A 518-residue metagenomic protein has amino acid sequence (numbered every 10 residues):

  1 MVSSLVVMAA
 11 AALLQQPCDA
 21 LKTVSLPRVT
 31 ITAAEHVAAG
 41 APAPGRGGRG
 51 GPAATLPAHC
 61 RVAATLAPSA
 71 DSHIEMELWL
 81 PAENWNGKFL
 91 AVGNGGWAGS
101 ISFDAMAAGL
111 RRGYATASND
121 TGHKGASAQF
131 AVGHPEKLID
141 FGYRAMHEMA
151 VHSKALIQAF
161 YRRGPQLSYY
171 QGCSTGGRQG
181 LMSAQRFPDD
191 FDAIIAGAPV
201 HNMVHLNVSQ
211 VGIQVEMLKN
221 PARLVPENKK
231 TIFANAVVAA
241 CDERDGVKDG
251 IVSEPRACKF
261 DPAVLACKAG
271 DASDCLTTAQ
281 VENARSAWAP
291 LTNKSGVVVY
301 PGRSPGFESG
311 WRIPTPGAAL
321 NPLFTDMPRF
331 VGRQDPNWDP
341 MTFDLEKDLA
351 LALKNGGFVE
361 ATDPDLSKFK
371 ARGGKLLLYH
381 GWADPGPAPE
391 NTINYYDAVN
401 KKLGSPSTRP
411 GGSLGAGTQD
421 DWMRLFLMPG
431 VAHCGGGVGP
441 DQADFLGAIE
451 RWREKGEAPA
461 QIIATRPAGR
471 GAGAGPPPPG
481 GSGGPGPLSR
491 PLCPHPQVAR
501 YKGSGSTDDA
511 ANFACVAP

Functional and structural regions predicted by a protein language model:
A11-G87, D104, V247-V252, D261-P336 (+2 more regions): Catalytic-loop region of hydrolases
P52, N86, N94-P165, V208-S209 (+3 more regions): Cap/lid segment of the alpha/beta-hydrolase catalytic domain
S100, G172-M182: Glycine-rich nucleophile elbow surrounding the catalytic serine of serine-hydrolase chemistry
L138, M182-A184, D189-T292, L427: A catalytic-pocket lid/entrance helix-loop region that shapes and gates access to the active site across common
R163-S174: Alpha/beta-hydrolase fold nucleophile elbow
L377-H380: Short beta-strand/loop motif that positions the catalytic acidic residue of the alpha/beta-hydrolase fold
G386-E390: Conserved alpha/beta-hydrolase "acid-adjacent" motif
G411-G436, A468-G469: Histidine-bearing beta->alpha loop at or near hydrolase active sites
